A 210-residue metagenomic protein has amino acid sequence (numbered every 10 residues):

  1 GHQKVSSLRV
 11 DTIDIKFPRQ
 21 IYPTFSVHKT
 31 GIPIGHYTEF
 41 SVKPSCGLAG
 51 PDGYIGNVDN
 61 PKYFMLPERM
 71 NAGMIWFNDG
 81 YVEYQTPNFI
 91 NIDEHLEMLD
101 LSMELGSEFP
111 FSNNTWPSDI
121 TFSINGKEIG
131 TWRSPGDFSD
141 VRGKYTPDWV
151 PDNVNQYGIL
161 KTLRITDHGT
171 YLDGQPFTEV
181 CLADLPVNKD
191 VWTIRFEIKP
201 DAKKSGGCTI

Functional and structural regions predicted by a protein language model:
G1-H2, N78, W116, E179: Residues that act as N-cap/strand-start positions at coil-to-secondary-structure junctions
G1-P18: Basic, Lys/Arg-rich alpha-helical nucleic-acid-recognition elements, primarily the DNA-binding modules of transcription
D14, E83, R164, V191-R195: Ser/Thr- (and often Asn-) enriched beta-sheet segments in non-cytosolic proteins
I21-K144: Mid-protein regulatory/catalytic core that forms ligand/cofactor-binding pockets and protein-protein interaction
N60-F77, R133-K189, K204: Extended, solvent-exposed segments with strong compositional bias
L99-L101, N188-P200: Short, well-structured beta-strand segments within conserved domains
K199-I210: Proprotein-processing/basic-patch segments
